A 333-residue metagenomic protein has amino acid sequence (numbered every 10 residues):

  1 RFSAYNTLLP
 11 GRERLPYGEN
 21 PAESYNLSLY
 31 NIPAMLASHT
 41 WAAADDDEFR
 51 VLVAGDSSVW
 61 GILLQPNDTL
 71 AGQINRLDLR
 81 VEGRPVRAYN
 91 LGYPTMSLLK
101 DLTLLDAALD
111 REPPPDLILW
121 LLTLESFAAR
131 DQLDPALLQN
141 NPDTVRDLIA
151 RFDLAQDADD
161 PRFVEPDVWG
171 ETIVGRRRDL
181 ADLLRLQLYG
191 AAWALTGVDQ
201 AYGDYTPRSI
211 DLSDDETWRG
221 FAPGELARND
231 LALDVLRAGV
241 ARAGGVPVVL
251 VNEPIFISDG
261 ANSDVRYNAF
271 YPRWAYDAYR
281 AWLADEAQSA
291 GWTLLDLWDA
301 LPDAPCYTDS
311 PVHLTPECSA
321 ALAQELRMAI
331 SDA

Functional and structural regions predicted by a protein language model:
R1-E82, P305: Membrane/wall-proximal cationic-aromatic binding patches
E48-F49, R84-V86, P113-I118, G244-V248 (+1 more regions): Loop/turn elements at helix/coil->beta-strand transitions in domains of secreted/extracellular proteins
A54-D56, L121, V251: Short hydrophobic segments within beta-strands
S57-L64, N90-T95, A222-A227, A269-R273 (+1 more regions): Second-shell loop/turn segments in exported
S58-P142, G197-V198: Conserved SGNH/GDSL esterase-like catalytic core that processes O-acyl groups on lipids and polysaccharides
N90-G92, N252-P254, D296-D299: Residue-level recognition of beta-strand->loop/alpha-helix junctions
E125-A281, P302: Serine-dependent acyl-ester chemistry module
L212-S213, I257-A333: Catalytic His-Asp segment of secreted/periplasmic serine-dependent ester chemistry enzymes
